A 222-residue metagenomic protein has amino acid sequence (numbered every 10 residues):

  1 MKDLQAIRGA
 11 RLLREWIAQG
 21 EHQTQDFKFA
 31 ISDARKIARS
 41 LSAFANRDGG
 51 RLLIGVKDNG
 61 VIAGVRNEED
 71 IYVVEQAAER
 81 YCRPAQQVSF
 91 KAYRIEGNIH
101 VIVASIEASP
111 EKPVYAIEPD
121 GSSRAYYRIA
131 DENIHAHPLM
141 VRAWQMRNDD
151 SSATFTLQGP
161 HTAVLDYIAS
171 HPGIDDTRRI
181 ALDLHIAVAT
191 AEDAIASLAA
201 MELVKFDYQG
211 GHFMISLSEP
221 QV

Functional and structural regions predicted by a protein language model:
M1-V222: Conserved N-terminal catalytic/coupling substructures associated with nucleotide/phosphate chemistry
